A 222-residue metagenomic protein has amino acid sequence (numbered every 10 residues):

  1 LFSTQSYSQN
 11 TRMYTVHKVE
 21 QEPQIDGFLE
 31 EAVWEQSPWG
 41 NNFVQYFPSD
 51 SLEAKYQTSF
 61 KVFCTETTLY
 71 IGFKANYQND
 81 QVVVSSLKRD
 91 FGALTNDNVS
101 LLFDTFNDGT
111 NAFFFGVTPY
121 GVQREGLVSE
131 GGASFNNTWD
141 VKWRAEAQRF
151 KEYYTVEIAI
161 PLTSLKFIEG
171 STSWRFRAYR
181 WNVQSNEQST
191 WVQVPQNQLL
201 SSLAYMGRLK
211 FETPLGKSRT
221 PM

Functional and structural regions predicted by a protein language model:
Y7-M222: Structural preference for beta-rich elements and adjacent junctions enriched in aromatics
